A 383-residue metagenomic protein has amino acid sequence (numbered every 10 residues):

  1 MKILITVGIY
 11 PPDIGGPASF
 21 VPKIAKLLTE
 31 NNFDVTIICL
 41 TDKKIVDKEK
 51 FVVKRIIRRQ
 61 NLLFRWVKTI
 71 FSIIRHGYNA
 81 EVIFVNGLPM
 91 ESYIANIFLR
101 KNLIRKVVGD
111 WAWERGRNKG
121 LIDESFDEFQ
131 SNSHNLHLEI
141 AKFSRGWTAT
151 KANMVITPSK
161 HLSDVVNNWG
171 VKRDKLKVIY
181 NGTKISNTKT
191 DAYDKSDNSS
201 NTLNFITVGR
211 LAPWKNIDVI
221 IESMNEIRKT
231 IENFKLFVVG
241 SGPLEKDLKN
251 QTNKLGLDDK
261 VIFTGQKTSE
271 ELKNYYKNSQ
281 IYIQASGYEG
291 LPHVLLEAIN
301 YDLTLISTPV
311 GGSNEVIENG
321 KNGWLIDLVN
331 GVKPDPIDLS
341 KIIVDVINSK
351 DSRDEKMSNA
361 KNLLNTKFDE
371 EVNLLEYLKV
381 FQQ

Functional and structural regions predicted by a protein language model:
L4-T6, I156, D197-K215, I220-M224 (+1 more regions): Conserved donor-binding/catalytic core segment of Leloir-type glycosyltransferases
F71-Y78, D127-V155: Membrane-proximal helix-turn-helix segments that form the acceptor-binding/catalytic region of lipid-linked
G77, A149, Q266-K267, N274-S279: Short alpha-helical donor nucleotide-sugar binding micro-motif in glycosyltransferases
I104-F143: Acceptor-binding helix/loop patch of EC 2.4 sugar-transfer enzymes, predominantly nucleotide-sugar-dependent
K249-K267: Nucleotide-activated donor-binding/catalytic signature segment of Leloir-type glycosyltransferases, i.e., the conserved
G287: Aromatic "clamp/platform" in nucleotide-sugar-dependent glycosyltransferases that forms part of the donor/acceptor
T304-S307, I317: Short hydrophobic beta-strand element within catalytic cores of glycosyltransferases and related nucleotide-activated
N314-V344: Change "using UDP/GDP/dTDP sugars" to "using nucleotide sugars
